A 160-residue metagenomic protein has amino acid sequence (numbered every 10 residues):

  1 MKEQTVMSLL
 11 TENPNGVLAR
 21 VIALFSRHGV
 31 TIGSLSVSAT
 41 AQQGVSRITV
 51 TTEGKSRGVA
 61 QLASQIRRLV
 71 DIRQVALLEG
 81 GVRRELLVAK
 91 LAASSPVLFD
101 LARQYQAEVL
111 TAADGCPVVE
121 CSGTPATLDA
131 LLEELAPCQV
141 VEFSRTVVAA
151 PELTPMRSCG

Functional and structural regions predicted by a protein language model:
M1-V6, L10, P14-V45, T51-L86 (+1 more regions): Long, contiguous binding/interaction regions
